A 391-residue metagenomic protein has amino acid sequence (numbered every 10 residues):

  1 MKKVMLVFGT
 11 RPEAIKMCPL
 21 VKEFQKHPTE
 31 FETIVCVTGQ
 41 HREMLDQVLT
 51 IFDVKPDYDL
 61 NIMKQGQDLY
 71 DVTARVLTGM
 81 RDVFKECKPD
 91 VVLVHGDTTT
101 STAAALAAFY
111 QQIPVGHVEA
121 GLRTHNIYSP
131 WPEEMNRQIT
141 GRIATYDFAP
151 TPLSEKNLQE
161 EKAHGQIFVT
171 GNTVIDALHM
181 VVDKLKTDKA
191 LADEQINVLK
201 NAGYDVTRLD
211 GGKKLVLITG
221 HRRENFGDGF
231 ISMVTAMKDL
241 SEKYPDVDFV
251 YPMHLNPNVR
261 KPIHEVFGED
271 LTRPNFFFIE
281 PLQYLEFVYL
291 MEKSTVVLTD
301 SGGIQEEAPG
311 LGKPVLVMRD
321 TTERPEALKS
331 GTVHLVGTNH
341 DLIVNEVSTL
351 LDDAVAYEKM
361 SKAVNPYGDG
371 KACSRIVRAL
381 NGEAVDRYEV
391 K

Functional and structural regions predicted by a protein language model:
M1-Y251, P257-K391: Nucleotide-activated sugar donor-binding and catalytic core shared by glycosyltransferases and related lipid-linked
